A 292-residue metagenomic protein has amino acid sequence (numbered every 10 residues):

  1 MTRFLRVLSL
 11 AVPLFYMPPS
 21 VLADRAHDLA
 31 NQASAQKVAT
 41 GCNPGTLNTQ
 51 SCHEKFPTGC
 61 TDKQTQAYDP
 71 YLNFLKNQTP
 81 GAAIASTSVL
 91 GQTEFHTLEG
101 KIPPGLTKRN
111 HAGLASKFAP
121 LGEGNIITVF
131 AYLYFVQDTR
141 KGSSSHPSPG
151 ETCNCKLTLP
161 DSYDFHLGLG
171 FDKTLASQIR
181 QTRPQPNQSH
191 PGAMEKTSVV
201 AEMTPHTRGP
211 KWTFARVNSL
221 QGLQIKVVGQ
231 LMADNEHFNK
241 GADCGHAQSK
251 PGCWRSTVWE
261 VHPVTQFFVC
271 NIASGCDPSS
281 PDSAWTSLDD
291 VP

Functional and structural regions predicted by a protein language model:
M1-R6: Positively charged n-region of N-terminal signal peptides that target proteins for export
V7-Y16: Bacterial N-terminal signal peptides
P18-A23: Sec/Tat signal peptide C-region and signal peptidase I cleavage site
D24-P292: OB-fold and OB-like single-stranded nucleic-acid-recognition modules and their adjacent interaction interfaces
